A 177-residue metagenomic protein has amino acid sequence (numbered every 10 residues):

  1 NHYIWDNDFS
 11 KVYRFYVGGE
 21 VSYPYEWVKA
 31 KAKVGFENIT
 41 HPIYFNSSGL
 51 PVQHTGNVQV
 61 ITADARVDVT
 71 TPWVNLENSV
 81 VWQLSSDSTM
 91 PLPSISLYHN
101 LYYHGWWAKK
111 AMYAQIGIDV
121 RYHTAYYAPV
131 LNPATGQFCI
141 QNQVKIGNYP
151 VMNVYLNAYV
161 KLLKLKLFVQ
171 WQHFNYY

Functional and structural regions predicted by a protein language model:
N1-Y177: Exposed, low-structure sequence patches enriched in small/polar residues
